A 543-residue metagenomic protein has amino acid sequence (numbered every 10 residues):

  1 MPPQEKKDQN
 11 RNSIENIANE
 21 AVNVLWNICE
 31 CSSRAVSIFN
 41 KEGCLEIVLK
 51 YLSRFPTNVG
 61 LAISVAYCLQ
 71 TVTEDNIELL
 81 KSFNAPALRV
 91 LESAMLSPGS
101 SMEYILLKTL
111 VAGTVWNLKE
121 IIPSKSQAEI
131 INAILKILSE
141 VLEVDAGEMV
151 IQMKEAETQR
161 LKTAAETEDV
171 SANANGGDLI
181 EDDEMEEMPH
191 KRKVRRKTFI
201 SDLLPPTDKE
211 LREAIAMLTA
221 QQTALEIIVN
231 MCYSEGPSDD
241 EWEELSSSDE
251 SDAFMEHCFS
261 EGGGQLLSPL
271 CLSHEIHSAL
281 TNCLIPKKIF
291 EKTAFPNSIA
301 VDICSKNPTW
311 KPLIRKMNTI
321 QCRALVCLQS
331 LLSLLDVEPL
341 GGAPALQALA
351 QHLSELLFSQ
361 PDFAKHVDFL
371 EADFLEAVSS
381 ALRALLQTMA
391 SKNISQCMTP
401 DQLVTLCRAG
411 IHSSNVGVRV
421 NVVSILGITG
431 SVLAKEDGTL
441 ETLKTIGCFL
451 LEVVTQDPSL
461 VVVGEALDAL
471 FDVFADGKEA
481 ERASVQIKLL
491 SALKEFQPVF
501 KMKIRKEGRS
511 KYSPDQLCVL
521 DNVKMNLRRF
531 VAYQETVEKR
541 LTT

Functional and structural regions predicted by a protein language model:
M1, N40-I47, F83-S93, A128-A146 (+7 more regions): Alpha-helical scaffold repeats of the Armadillo/HEAT/TPR superfamily
M1-I14, I28-G43, F55, E74-P86 (+5 more regions): Elongated alpha-helical scaffolds that mediate protein-protein interactions in large eukaryotic proteins, primarily
P2-S13, K50-N58, S93-E103, V141-I151 (+7 more regions): Helix-loop junctions that connect tandem helical modules in alpha-solenoid scaffolds
P3-D8, K136-M317: Acidic, serine/threonine- and proline-enriched intrinsically disordered linkers and terminal tails in large eukaryotic
I14, A18, V36, N58-A62 (+12 more regions): Residue-level detector of extended alpha-helical repeat arrays and alpha-solenoid scaffolds
N16-S33, I63-I77, T109-I122, T223-S234 (+5 more regions): Alpha-helical solenoid repeat architecture
A18-A21, L25, S32-E42, E46-N132: Solenoidal tandem-repeat scaffolds enriched in leucines and small polar residues
I320, Q329, S333, V337-A492: Extended, charge-rich low-complexity regions and/or helical-solenoid scaffolds
